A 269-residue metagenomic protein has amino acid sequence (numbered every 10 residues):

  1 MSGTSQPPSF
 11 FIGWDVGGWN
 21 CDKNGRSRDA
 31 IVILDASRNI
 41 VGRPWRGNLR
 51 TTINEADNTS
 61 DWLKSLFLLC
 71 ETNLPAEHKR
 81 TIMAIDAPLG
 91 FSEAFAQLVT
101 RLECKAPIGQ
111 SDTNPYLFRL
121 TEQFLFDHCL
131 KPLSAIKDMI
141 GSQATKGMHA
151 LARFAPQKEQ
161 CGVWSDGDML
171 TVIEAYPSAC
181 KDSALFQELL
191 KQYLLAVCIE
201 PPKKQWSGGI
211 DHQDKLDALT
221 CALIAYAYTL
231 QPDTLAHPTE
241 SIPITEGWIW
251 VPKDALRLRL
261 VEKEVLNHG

Functional and structural regions predicted by a protein language model:
S2-I12, V16-G269: RNase H-like (RuvC/DEDD) metal-dependent nuclease/polynucleotide-processing core
